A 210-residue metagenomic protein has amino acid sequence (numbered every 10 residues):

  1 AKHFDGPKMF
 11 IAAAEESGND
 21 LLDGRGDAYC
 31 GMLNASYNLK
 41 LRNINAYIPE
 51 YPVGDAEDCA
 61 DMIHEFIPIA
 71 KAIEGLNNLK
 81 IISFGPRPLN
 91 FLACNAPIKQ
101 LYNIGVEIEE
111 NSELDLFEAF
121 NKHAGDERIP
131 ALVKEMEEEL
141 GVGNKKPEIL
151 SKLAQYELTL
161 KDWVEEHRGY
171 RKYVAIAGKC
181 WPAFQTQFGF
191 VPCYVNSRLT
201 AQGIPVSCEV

Functional and structural regions predicted by a protein language model:
A1-V210: An N-terminal assembly and electron-transfer interface module characteristic of large anaerobic redox and radical
